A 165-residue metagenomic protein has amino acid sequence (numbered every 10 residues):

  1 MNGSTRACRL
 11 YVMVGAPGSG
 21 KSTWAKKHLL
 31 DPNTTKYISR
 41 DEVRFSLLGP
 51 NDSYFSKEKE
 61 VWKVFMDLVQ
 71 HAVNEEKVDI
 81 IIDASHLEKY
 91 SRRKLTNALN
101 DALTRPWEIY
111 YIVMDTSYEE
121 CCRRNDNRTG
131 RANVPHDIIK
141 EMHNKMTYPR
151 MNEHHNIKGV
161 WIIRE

Functional and structural regions predicted by a protein language model:
N2-V14, S19, K27, T116-E165: Conserved GTP-binding G-domain of TRAFAC-class P-loop NTPases and closely related GTPase folds
C8-V12, K36, V78-I81: Residue-level preference for the first positions of well-ordered beta-strands
M13-K27, K89-Y90, K94-N97, Y111: A structural preference for long, well-packed, hydrophobic secondary-structure segments
T23-V78, E120, N127: Conserved substrate/cofactor phosphate-moiety recognition/catalytic segment in nucleotide-dependent phosphotransferases
A25-K26, V69-Q70, T96, N100 (+2 more regions): Short amphipathic alpha-helical segments and helix-helix/interface helices
P32, S46, H86-A132, K145-T147: ATP-dependent NMP and nucleoside kinases share a basic, alpha-helical "lid"
T35-Y37, I109-Y111, I157-I162: Conserved beta-strand scaffold positions in the cores of enzyme catalytic domains, especially in NTP/NDP-utilizing
K57-I109: Glycine-rich phosphate-binding loop used to anchor ATP phosphates in small-molecule kinases, encompassing both
